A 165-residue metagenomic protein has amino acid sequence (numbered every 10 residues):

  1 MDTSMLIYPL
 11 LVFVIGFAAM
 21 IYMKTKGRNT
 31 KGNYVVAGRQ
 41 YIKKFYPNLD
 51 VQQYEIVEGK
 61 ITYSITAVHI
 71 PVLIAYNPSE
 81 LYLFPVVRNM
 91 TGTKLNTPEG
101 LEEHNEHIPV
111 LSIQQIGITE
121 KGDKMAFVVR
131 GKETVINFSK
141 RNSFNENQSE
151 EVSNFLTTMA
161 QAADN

Functional and structural regions predicted by a protein language model:
D2-S79, F84: Anionic N-terminal interaction surfaces
F45-Y54, G92-T97, N137: A short, polar/proline- and glycine-enriched secondary-structure boundary/capping micro-motif
T66, N77-M125: Phosphoinositide-binding peripheral membrane targeting modules
P71, E103-N105, E133-V135: Short, mixed charged/polar active-site loops that provide acid/base catalysis or chelate metal/phosphate cofactors
H107-V110, N137, D164-N165: An amphipathic alpha-helical interaction surface
G131-E151: Canonical phosphoinositide-binding patch of PH/PH-like domains
E146-D164: Short amphipathic C-terminal alpha-helix that caps PH/PH-like domains
